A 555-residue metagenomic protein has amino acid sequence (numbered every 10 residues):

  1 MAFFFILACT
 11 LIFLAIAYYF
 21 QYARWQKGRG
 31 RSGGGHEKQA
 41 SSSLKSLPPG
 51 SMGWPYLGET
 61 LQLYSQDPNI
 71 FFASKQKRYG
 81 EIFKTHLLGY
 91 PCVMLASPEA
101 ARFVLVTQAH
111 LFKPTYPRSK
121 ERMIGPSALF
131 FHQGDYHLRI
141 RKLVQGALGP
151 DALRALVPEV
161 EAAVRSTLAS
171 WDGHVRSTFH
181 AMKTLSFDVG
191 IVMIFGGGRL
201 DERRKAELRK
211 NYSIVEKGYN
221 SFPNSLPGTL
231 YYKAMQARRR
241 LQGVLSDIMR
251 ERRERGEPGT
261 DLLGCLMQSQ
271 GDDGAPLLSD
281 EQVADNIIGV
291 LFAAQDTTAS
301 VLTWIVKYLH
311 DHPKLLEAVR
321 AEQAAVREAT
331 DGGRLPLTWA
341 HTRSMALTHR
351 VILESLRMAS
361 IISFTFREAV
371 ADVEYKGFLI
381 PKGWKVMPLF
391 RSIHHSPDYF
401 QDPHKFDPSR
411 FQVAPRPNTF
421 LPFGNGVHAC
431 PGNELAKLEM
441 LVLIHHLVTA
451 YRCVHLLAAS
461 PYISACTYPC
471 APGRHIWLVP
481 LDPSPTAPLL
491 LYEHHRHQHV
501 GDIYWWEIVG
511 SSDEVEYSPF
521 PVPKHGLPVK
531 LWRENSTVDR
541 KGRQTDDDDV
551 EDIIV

Functional and structural regions predicted by a protein language model:
A2, P519-V555: C-terminal helix/juxtamembrane-tail motif
A2-P126, H132-R139, P158-S166, A237 (+2 more regions): N-terminal membrane-proximal hinge/A-helix region immediately C-terminal to the signal-anchor transmembrane segment
E59-G80, R240-G243, D247, R334-K376 (+1 more regions): Conserved cytochrome P450 K-helix E-x-x-R motif and the immediately C-terminal K′/meander segment
K113-G125, H132, A152-S300, A318 (+2 more regions): Cytochrome P450 heme-thiolate monooxygenase catalytic core
T297-L315, R320, E434-Y451, Y492 (+1 more regions): Cytochrome P450 catalytic-core helices
A340, Q412-L443, C466, T486 (+1 more regions): Cytochrome P450 heme-thiolate "Cys pocket" and heme-binding signature region
P388-A414: Conserved cytochrome P450 K-helix/beta-meander segment immediately N-terminal to the heme-binding cysteine loop
